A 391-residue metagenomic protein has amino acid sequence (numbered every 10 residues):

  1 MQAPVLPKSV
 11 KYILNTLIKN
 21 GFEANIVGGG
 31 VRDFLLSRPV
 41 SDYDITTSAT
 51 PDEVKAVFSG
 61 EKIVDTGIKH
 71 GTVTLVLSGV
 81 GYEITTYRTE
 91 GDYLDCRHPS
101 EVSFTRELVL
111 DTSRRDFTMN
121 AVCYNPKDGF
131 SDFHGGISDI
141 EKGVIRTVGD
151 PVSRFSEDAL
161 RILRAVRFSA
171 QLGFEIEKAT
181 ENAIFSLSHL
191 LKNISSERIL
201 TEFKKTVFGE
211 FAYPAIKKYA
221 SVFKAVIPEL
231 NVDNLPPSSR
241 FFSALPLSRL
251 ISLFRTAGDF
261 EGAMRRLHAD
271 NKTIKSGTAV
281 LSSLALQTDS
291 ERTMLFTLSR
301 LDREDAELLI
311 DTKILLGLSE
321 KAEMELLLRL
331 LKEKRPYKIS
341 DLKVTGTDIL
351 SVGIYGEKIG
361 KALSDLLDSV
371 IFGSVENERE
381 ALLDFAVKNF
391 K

Functional and structural regions predicted by a protein language model:
M1-K391: Catalytic cores of the polymerase beta-like nucleotidyltransferase superfamily and closely associated nucleotide
